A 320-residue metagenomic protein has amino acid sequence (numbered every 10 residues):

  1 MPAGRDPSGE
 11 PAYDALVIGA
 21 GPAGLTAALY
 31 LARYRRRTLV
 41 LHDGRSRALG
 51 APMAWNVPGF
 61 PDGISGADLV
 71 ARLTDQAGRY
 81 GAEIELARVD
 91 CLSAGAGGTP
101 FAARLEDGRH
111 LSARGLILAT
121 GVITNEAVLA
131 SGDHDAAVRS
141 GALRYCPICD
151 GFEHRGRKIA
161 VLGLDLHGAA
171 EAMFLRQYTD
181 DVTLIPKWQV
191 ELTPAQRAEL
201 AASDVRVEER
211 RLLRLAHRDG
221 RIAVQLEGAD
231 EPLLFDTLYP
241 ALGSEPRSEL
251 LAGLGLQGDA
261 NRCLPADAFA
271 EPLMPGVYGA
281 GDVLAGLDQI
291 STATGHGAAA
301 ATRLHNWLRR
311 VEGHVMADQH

Functional and structural regions predicted by a protein language model:
M1-A15, I84-G156, Q225-D230, T237-A241 (+2 more regions): FAD-binding core/adjacent interface of flavoenzyme oxidoreductases
Y13-A71, L164-V190: Beta1-alpha1 glycine-rich phosphate/pyrophosphate-binding loop at the start of Rossmann-like nucleotide-binding domains
G19, A119-G121, E126, L162 (+3 more regions): Short, well-ordered coil/turn residues at beta-beta hairpins and beta-strand->alpha-helix junctions within
A27, G50, A94, A127-L129 (+5 more regions): Short glycine-/acidic-enriched loop or helix-start segments at secondary-structure transitions that form or flank
A28, A169-M173, A280-H320: A conserved FAD-binding loop/helix module that cradles the flavin
A71, A77-L105, H110-A113, Q177-C263 (+1 more regions): A Rossmann-like FAD-binding core segment of flavoenzymes
H134-E153, L242-S291, A299, N306: FAD-site-proximal beta/loop scaffold in flavoenzymes
A137-T183: Conserved FAD-binding catalytic core of PHBH/FMO-like flavoproteins
